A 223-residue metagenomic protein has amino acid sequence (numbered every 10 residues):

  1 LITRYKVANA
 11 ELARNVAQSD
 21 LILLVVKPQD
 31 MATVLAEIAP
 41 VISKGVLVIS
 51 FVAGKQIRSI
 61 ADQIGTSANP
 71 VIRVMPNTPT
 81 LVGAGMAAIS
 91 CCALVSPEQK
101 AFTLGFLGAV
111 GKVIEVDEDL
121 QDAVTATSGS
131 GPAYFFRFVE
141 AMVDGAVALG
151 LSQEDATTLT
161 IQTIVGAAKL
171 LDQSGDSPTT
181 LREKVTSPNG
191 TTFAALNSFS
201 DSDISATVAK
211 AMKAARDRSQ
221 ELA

Functional and structural regions predicted by a protein language model:
R4-Y5, N9-I89, A93: Rossmann-like NAD(P)(H) cofactor-binding subdomain of soluble oxidoreductases
V16, M31, I60, S152-L159 (+2 more regions): Small-residue helix-packing motif on alpha-helices
A53-K55, P76-T80, S128, Q162-I164 (+1 more regions): Glycine-rich beta-alpha junction loops
S59-P70, M86-V124, F135-Q173, R218: Internal alpha-helical scaffold of NAD(P)-dependent oxidoreductase catalytic cores
I72, L120-A126, P178-E183: Short pre-catalytic strand/loop immediately N-terminal to key active-site residues, enriched for Gly-Thr
I161-A223: NAD(P)-dependent Rossmann-like dehydrogenase/reductase catalytic/cofactor-binding core
